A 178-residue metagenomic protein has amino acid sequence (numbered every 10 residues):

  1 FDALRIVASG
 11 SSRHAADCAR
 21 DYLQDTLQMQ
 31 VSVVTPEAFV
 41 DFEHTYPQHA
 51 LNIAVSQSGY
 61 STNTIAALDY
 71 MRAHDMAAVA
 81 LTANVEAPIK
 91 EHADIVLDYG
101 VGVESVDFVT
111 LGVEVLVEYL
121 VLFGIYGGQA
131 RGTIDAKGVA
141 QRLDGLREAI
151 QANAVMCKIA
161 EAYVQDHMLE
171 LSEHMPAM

Functional and structural regions predicted by a protein language model:
F1-S9, Q165-M178: Glycine-rich phosphate/diphosphate-binding loops and the adjacent beta-loop-alpha structural elements that coordinate
D2-R142: Glycine-rich phosphate-binding loops that contact phosphosugars or nucleotide phosphates
M29, M71, M76, M156-I159 (+2 more regions): Detector for methionine-enriched segments
I125-H167: Internal, active-site/partner-interface "lid" segment
